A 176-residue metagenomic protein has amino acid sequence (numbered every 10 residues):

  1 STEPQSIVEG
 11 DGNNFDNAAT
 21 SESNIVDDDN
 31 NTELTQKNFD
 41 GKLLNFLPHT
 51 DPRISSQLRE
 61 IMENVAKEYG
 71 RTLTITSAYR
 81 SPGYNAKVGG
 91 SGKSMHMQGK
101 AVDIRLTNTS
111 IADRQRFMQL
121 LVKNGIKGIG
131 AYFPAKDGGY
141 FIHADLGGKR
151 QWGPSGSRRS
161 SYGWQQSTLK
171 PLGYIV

Functional and structural regions predicted by a protein language model:
S1-E68, G148, G156-V176: Extracytoplasmic cell-surface/polysaccharide-interacting catalytic and binding patches
E3-Q5, L34, G90, M97 (+1 more regions): Generic secretory/membrane-interface signal
A19, N38, G83, V88 (+2 more regions): Solvent-exposed, flexible loop/coil residues
F46-P48, T74-Y79, D113-M118: N-terminal start-of-chain detector that recognizes signal peptides and the immediate post-cleavage beginning
Q57-G89: Extended, low-complexity, intrinsically disordered C-terminal regulatory tails of eukaryotic serine/threonine kinases
K93-A101, L106-V176: Catalytic cores and adjacent binding grooves of peptidoglycan-active enzymes
